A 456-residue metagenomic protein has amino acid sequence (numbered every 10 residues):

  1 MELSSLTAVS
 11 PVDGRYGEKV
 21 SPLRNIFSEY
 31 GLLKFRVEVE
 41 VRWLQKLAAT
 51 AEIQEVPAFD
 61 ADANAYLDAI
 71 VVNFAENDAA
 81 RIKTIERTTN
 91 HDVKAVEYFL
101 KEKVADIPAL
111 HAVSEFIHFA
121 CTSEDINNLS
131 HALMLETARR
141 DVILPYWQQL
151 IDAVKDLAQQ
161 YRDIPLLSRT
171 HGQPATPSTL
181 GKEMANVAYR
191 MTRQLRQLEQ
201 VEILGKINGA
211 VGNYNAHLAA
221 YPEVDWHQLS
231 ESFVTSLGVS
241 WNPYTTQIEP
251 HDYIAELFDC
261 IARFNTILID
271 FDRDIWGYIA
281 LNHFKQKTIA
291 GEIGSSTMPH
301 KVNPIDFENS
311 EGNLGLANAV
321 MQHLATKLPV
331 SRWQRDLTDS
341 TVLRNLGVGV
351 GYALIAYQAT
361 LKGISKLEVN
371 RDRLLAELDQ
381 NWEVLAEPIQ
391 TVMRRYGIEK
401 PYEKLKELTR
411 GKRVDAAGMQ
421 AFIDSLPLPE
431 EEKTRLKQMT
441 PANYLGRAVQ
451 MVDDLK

Functional and structural regions predicted by a protein language model:
M1-H217, Y221-S232, G294, F307 (+5 more regions): A helix-coil-helix interface module used to build multimeric assemblies and to scaffold catalytic/cofactor sites
M1-K34, I85-E86, H283, S295-K456: Glycine-rich cofactor/substrate-binding loops
D13-R15, P108, I164, S230-Q247 (+2 more regions): Acidic-glycine-rich active-site phosphate/pyrophosphate-binding loop
R42-L47, F99, K103, A138 (+17 more regions): Generic, well-ordered alpha-helical scaffold segments in large soluble proteins
S123, L218-Y221, S236, S240-I248 (+4 more regions): A structural signal for small-residue-enriched, beta-sheet-centric alpha/beta enzyme cores and oligomeric scaffold folds
E136-L144, Q148, K155, A185-A188 (+7 more regions): Short amphipathic alpha-helical segments with heptad-repeat character
Q194, T246-R332: Glycine-rich anion/phosphate-binding loop at the beta-strand->alpha-helix junction
S240-I261, D336, S340, M419-F422: Amphipathic, heptad-repeat alpha-helical segments used for oligomerization and assembly
